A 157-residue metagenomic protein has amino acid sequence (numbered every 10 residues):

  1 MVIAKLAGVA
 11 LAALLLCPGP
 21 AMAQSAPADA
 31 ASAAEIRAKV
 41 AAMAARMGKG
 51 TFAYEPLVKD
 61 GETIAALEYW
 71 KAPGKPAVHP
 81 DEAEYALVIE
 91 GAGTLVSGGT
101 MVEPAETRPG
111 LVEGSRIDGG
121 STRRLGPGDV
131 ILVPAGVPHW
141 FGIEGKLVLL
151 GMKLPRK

Functional and structural regions predicted by a protein language model:
M1-A4: N-terminal secretory signal peptides that target proteins for export/translocation
A7-G19: Bacterial N-terminal signal peptides
P20-P80: A short, N-terminal "cap"/entry segment at the start of jelly-roll beta-barrel domains of the cupin/DSBH fold
L67, L95-S97, L149-G151: Short hydrophobic/aromatic-rich beta-strand segments that constitute the beta-sheet cores of beta-sandwich/beta-barrel
A77, E84-L87, T122-R123, I131: His/acidic/aromatic-lined binding-pocket segments of jelly-roll/cupin-type domains and related regulatory beta-sandwich
P80-M101, T107-R116: Short, conserved beta-strand element in jelly-roll/cupin
T107-A135: Short acidic-glycine-tyrosine-enriched beta hairpin
R124-D129, A135-R156: Ligand-binding loop in jelly-roll beta-barrel domains
